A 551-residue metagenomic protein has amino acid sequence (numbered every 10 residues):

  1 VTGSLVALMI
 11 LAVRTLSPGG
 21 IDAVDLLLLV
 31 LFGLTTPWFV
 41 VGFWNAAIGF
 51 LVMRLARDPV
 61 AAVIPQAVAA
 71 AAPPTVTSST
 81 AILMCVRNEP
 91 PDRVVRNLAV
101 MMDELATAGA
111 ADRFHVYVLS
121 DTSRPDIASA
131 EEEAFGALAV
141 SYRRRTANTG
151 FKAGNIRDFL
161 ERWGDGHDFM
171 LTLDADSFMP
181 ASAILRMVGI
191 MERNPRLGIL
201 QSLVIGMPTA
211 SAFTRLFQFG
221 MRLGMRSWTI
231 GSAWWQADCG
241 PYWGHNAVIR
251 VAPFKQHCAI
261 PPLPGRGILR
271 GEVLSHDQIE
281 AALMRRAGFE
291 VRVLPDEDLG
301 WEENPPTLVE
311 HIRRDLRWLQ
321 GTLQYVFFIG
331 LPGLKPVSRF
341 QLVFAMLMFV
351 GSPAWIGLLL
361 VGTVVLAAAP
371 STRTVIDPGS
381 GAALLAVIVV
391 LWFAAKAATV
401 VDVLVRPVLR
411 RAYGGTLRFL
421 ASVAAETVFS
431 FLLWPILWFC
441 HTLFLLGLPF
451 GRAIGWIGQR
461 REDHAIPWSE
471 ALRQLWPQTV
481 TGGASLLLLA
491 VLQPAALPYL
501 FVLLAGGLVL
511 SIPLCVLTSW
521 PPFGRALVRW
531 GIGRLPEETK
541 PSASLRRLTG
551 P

Functional and structural regions predicted by a protein language model:
V1-T2, S17-L26, L55-V68, A237 (+1 more regions): Basic/Trp-rich segment in TM-proximal cytosolic loops or flexible interdomain/linker regions
V1-V13, D25-F32: N-terminal accessory nucleic-acid engagement/regulatory domains that precede and modulate ATP-driven motor cores
L8-R14, W38-G49, W392-V400, L487-A490 (+1 more regions): Alpha-helical transmembrane segments
V24-R57: Transmembrane alpha-helices and immediately adjacent membrane-cytoplasm interface residues in multi-pass integral
W44, L51-L331: Internal catalytic domains of large membrane-associated glycosyltransferases
A46-V63, V405-V408, V516-V528: Transmembrane-cytosolic junction motif
R54-P74, Y413-G414, L527-S544: Cytosolic juxtamembrane segments of membrane proteins
R460, W468-P551: C-terminal amphipathic alpha-helical interaction region
